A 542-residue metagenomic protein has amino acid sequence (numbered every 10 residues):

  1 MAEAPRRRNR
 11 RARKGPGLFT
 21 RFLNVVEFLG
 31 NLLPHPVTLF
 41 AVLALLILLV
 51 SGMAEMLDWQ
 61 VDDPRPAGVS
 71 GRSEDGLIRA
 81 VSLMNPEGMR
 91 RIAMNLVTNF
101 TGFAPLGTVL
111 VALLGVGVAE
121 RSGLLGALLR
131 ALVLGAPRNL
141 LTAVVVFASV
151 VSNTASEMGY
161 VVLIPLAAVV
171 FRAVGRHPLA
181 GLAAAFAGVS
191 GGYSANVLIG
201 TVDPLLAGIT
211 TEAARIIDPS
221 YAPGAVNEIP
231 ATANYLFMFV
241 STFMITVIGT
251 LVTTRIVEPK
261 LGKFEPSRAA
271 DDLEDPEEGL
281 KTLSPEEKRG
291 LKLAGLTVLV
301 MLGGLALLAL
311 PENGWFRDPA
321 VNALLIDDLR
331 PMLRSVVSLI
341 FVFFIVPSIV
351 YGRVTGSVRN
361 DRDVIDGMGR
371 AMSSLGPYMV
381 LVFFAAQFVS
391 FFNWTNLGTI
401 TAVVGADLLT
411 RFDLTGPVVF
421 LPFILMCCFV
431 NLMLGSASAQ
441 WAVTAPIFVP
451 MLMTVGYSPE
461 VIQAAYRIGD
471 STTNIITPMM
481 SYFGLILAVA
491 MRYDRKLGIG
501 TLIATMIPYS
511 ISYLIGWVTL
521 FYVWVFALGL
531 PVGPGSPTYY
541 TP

Functional and structural regions predicted by a protein language model:
M1-L32, V61-M84, E258-R289, P537-P542: Intrinsically disordered, low-complexity non-transmembrane regions of multi-pass membrane transporters
F19, L124-L128, V247-G279, L307-V321 (+1 more regions): Juxtamembrane interface elements at the cytosolic ends of transmembrane helices in multi-pass membrane proteins
R21-F22, Q60-F103, I217-P230, L310-M332 (+1 more regions): Interfacial loop/helix-cap signal at membrane boundaries in integral membrane proteins
E27-N31, I164, A168-F264, S284-L291 (+3 more regions): Membrane-core helix-loop-helix motifs of multi-pass transport proteins
L33-L45, L49, V69-G126, D328-V358 (+1 more regions): Core transmembrane alpha-helical segments of multi-pass membrane transporters/permeases
F40-E55, V109-G117, A148-V150, G188-A195 (+6 more regions): Hydrophobic core segments of alpha-helical transmembrane domains in multi-pass membrane transport and ion-translocation
P86-G88, T98-L106, V133-V144, P178-A180 (+4 more regions): Membrane-interfacial loop-to-helix junctions in multi-pass transporters
V109-V111, P137-L166, A173, M379-F388 (+5 more regions): Hydrophobic alpha-helical transmembrane segments of multi-pass integral membrane proteins, predominantly secondary
